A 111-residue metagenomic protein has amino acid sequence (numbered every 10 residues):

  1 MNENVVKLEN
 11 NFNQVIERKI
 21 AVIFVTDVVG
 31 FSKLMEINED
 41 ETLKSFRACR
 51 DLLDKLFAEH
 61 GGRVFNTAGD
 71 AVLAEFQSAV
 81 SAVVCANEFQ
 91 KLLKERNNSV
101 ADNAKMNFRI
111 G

Functional and structural regions predicted by a protein language model:
M1-E3: Short, low-complexity N-terminal regulatory "tails/caps" that precede and couple sensory modules
V5-L92: Catalytic NTP-binding/metal-coordinating core of nucleotidyl cyclase/transferase enzymes
A58, D102-A104: Short, structurally constrained coil/turn elements that cap an alpha-helix or connect an alpha-helix to the following
L93-D102: Active-site phosphate-binding and catalytic loops of NTP-dependent enzymes
A104-G111: A short glycine-enriched loop-to-beta-strand structural element that forms part of the catalytic core of nucleotide
